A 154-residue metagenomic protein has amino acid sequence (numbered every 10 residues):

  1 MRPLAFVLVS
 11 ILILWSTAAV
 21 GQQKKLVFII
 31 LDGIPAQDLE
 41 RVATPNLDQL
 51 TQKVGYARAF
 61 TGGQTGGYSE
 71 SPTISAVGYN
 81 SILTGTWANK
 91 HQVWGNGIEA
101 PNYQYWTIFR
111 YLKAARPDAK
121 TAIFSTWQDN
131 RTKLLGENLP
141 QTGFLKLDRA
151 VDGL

Functional and structural regions predicted by a protein language model:
M1-A5: Positively charged n-region of N-terminal signal peptides that target proteins for export
S16-T17: N-terminal signal peptide c-region/cleavage motif recognized by signal peptidases
Q22-V27, K53-R58, A115-A122: Loop/turn elements at helix/coil->beta-strand transitions in domains of secreted/extracellular proteins
K24-P35, L50, I82, L112: Beta-strand elements within well-structured catalytic alpha/beta cores of enzymes that handle phosphate/sulfate esters
K25, G33, Q37, R41-P45 (+2 more regions): Soluble non-cytosolic domains of exported or imported proteins
I29-I34, F60-Q64, I82-W87, F124-D129: Active-site-proximal beta-strand/loop segments in catalytic clefts of secreted hydrolases
Q37-I74, G85, A122: Short, structured active-site-proximal loop/turn typified by the sulfatase FGly-forming signature C/S-X-P-X-R
T86-L154: His/Asp/Glu-rich, glycine-adjacent segments that coordinate divalent cations and/or stabilize oxyanion chemistry on
